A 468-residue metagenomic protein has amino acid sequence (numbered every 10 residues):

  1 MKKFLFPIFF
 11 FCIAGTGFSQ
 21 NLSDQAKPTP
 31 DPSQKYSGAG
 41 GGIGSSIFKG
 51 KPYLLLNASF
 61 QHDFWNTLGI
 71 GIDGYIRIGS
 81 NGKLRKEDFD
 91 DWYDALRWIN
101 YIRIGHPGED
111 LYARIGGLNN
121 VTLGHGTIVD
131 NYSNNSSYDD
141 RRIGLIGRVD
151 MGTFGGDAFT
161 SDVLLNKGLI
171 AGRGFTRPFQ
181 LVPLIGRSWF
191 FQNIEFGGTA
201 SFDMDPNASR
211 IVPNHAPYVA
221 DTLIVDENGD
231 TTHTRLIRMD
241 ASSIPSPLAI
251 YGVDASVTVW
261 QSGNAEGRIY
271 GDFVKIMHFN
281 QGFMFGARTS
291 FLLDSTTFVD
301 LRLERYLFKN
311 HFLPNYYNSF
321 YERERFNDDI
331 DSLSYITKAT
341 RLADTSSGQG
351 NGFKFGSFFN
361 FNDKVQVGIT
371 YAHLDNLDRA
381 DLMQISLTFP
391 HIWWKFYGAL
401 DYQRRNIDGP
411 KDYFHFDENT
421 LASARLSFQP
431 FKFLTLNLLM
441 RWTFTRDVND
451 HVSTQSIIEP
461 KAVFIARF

Functional and structural regions predicted by a protein language model:
F4-I13: Sec-dependent N-terminal signal peptides
G17-S19: Boundary at the C-terminal end of the N-terminal hydrophobic targeting segment
L22-I47, L68-I72, A113, I194-G198 (+1 more regions): Transmembrane beta-strand segments of Gram-negative outer membrane beta-barrel proteins
S33, G42, L56-N57, N66 (+8 more regions): Catalytic phosphate/metal-binding cores of nucleic-acid and nucleotide-processing enzymes, i.e., regions that mediate
F64, I70-Y101, I128: Surface-exposed loop and membrane-interface regions of Gram-negative outer-membrane beta-barrel proteins
I102, G174, T454-F468: Outer-membrane beta-barrel "beta-signal"
D110-L111, T127-V129, S133-N419, R446-D447 (+1 more regions): Signature for the C-terminal beta-barrel architecture of outer-membrane proteins
F416, P430-K432, W442, H451-V452: Long, compositionally biased charged/polar accessory segments in the mid-to-C-terminal portions of proteins
